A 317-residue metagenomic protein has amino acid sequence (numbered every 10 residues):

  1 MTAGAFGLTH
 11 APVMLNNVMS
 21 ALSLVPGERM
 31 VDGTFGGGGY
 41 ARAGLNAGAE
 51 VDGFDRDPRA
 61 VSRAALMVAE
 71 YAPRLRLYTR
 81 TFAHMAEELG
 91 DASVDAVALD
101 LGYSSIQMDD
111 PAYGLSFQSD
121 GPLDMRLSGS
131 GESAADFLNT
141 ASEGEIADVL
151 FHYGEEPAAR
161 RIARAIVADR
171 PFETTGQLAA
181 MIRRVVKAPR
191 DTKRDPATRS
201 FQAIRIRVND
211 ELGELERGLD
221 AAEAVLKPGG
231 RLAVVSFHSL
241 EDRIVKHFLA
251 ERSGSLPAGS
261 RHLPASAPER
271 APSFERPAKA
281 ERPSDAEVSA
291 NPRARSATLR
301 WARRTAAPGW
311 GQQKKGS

Functional and structural regions predicted by a protein language model:
M1-S317: S-adenosyl-L-methionine-dependent methyltransferase catalytic core, i.e., the SAM/SAH-binding region
